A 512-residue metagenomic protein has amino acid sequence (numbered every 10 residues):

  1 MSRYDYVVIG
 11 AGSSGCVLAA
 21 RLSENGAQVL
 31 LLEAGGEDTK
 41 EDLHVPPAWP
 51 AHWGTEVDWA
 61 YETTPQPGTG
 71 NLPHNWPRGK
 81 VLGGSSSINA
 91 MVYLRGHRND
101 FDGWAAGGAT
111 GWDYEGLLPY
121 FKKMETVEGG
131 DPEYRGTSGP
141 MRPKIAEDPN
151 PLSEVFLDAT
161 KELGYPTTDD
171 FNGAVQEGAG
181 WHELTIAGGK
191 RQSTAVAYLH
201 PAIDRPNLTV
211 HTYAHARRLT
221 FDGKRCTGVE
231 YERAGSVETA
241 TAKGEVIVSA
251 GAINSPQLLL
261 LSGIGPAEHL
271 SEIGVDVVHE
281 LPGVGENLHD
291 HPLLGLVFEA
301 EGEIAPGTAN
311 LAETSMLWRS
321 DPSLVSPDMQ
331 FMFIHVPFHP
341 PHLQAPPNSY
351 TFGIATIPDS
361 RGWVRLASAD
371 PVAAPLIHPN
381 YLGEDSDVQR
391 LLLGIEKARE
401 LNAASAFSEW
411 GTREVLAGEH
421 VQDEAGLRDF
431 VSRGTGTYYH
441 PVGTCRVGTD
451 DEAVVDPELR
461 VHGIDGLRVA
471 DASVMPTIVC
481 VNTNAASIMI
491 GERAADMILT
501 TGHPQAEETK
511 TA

Functional and structural regions predicted by a protein language model:
M1-A512: N-terminal redox-cofactor-binding region of secreted/periplasmic oxidoreductases
